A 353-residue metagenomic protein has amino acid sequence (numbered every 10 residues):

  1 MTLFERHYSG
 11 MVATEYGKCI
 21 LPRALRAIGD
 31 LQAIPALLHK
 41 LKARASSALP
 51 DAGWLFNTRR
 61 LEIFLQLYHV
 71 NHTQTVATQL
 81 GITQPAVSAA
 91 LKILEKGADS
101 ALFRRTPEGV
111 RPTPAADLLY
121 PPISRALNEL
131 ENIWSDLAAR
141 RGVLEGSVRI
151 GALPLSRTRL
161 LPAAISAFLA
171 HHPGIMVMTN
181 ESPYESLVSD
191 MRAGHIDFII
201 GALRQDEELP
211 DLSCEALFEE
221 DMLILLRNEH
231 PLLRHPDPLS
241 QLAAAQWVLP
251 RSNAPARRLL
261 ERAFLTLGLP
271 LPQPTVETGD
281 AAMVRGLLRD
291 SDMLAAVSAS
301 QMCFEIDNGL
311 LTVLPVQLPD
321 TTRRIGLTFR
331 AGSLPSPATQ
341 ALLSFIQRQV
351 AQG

Functional and structural regions predicted by a protein language model:
M1-A13, E95-P112: A short LG(V/I)-centered, amphipathic sequence patch enriched for acidic residue(s) preceding the LG motif
V12-A43, G53-L65, K96-G97, R111-A139: Alpha-helical "hinge/linker" immediately C-terminal to small N-terminal DNA-binding modules
G53-R60, Q84-P85, N128, S135 (+4 more regions): N-terminal winged-helix
L55, R140, A164, E185-M222 (+3 more regions): Short beta-strand-centered segments that line the small-molecule binding cleft or hinge of alpha/beta clamshell
L67-Q79: Short helix-boundary/capping micro-motifs
R192-H195, A202, E261-V313: Hydrophobic hinge/microswitch elements
E229, T312-G353: A late-sequence structural motif
L232-L233, Q246-L267, P335-T339, L343-F345 (+1 more regions): Secondary-structure junction motif
